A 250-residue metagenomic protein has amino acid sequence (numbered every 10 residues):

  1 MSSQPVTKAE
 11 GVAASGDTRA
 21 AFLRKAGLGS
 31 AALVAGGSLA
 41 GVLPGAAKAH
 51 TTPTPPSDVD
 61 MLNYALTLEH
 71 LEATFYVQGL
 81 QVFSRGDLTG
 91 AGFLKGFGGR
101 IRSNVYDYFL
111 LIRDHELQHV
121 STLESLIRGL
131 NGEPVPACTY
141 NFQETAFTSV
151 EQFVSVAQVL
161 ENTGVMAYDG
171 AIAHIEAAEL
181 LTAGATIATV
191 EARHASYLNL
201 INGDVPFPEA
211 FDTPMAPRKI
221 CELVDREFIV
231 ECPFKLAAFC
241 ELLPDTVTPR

Functional and structural regions predicted by a protein language model:
S2-T18, G27-A31, L39-R250: All-alpha RGS (Regulator of G-protein Signaling) helical domain and cognate RGS-like helical scaffolds
